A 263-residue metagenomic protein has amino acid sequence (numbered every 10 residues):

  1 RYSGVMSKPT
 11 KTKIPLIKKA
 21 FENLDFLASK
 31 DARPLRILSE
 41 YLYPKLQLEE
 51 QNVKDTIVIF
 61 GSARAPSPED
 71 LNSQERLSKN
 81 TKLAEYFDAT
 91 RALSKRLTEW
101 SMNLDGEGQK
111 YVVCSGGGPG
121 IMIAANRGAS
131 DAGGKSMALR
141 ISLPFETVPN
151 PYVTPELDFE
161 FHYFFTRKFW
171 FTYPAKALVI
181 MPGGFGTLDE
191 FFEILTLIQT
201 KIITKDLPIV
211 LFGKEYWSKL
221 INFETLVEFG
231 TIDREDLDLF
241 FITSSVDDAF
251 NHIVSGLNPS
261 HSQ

Functional and structural regions predicted by a protein language model:
R1-V5: Short, Lys/Arg-enriched N-terminal segments with co-localized hydrophobic residues within the first ~10-30 amino acids
S7, K11-K18, L24-L139: Glycine-rich beta-alpha loop segments
P34, E49-E50, Q74, Y86-A89 (+2 more regions): PLP-dependent amino-acid enzyme catalytic core
E49-N52, L104-G108, S130, N150-V153 (+3 more regions): Solvent-exposed alpha-helices and their adjacent loops that cap or buttress functional pockets in soluble metabolic
Q74-E75, S130-D131, E193-I198, T225-E228 (+1 more regions): Short, solvent-exposed amphipathic alpha-helical segments in soluble enzyme and RNA/protein-processing domains
C114-M181, F185-G186, F192, W217: Phosphate/pyrophosphate-binding betaalpha-module
G133-E146, L195-K219, R234-E235: Short, acidic/small-residue loops that bind anionic groups at enzyme active sites
L211-Q263: C-terminal functional extensions of proteins
